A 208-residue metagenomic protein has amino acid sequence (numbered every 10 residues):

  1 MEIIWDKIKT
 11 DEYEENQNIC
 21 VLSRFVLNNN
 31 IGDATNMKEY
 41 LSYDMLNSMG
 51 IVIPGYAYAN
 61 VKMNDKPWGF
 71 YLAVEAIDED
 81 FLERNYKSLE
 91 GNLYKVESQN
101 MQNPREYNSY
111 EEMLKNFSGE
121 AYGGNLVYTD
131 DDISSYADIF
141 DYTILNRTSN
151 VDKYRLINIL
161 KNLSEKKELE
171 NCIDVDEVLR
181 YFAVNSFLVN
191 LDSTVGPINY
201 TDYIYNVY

Functional and structural regions predicted by a protein language model:
M1-N29, L145: Conserved oxyanion/phosphate-binding beta-strand-loop segments in alpha/beta enzyme cores
E2, M37-D44, L179-A183: A conserved donor-nucleotide-binding helix/loop in the catalytic core of Leloir-type glycosyltransferases
K7-T10, N29, G50-P54, K66-A183 (+1 more regions): Internal "kinase-insert"/substrate-recognition segments embedded within catalytic cores of ATP-dependent enzymes
I31-I51: A conserved alpha-helical element in kinase catalytic cores
L46, V74, D192: Conserved hydrophobic/aromatic pocket- or pore-lining residues that grip, position, or stack substrates in active sites
M49-V61, T194: Short, well-structured beta-strand/strand-turn elements
S193-Y208: Catalytic activation segment of kinase domains across protein kinase-like and atypical kinase folds
